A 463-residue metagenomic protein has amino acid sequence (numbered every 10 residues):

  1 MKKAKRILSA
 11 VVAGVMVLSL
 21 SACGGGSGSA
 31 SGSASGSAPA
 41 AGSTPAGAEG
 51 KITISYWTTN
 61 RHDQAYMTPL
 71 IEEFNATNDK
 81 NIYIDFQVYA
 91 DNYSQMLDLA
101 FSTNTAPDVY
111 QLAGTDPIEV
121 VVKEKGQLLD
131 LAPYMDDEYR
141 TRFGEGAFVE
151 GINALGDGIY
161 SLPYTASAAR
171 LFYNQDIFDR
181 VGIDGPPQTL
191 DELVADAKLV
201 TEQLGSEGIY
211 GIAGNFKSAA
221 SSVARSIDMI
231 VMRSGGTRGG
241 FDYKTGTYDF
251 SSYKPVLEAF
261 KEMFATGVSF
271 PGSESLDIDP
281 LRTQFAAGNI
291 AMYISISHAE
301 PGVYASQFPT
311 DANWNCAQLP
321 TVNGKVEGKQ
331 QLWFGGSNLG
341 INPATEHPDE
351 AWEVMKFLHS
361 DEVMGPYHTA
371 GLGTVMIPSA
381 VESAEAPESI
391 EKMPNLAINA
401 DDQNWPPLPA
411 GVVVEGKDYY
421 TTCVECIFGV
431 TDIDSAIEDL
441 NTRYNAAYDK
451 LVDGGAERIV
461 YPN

Functional and structural regions predicted by a protein language model:
M1-T53, D449-N463: Short, low-complexity disordered leader/linker segments with a strong preference for bacterial N-terminal type II
E49-R61, I82-Q87, V109, Y160 (+2 more regions): Short, well-ordered beta-strand elements
E73, T77-G146, D176-Q188, T283-Q284 (+3 more regions): Extracytoplasmic "Venus flytrap"/periplasmic binding protein-like
A76-T77, D157, R180-V181, T266-V268 (+1 more regions): Extracytoplasmic/periplasmic substrate-recognition and gating elements
A113-A168, G205, Y210, V223-S226 (+4 more regions): Hinge/lid segment of periplasmic solute-binding proteins
D130-E145, L204, G211, F216-K217 (+5 more regions): Short, solvent-exposed loop/beta-turn-alpha elements that line the ligand-binding surface or hinge of extracytoplasmic
I152, W314-T321, H368-E425, D453-N463: Long, aromatic- and glycine/proline-rich binding clefts that accommodate carbohydrate-like moieties
D196-K198, D242-E274, L319: Glycine-centered hinge/linker elements that transmit conformational signals in sensory and ligand-binding systems
